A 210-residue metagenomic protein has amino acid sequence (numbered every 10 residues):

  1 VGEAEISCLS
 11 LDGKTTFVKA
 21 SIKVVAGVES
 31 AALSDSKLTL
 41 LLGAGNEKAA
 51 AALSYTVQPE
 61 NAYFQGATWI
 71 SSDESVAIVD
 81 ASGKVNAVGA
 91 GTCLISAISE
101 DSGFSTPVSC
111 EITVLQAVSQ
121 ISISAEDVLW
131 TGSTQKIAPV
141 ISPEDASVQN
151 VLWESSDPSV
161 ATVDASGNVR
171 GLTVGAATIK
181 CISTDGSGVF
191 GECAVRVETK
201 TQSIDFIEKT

Functional and structural regions predicted by a protein language model:
V1-T210: Extracytoplasmic soluble-region selector
